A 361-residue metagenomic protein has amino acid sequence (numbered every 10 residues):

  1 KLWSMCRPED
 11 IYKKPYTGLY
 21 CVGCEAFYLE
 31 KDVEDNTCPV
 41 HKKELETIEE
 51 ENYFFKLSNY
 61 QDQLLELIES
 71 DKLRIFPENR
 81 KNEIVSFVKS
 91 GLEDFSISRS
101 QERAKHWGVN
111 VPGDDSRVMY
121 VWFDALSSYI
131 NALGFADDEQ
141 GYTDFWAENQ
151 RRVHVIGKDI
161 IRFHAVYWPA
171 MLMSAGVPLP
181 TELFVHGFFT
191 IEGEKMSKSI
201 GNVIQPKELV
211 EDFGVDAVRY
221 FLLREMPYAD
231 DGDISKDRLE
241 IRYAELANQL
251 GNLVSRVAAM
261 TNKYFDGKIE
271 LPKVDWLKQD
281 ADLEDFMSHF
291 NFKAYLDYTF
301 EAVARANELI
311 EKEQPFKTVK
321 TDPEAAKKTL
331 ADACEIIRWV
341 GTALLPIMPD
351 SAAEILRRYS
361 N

Functional and structural regions predicted by a protein language model:
K1-I11, E25: N-terminal Rossmann-like or analogous alpha/beta NTP/dinucleotide-binding catalytic cores that position adenine
E9-P15, L45-E46: A short alpha-helix-loop-beta-strand transition element characteristic of N-terminal alpha/beta dinucleotide-binding
K14-F27, K81, V185: Short, glycine/charge-rich beta-strand/loop segments that flank catalytic centers and engage negatively charged groups
T17, E34-D35: Short metal-coordination and nucleic-acid-contact micro-motifs, chiefly zinc-binding Cys/His arrays
V22-C24, V40-K43: Short Cys/His-rich metal-coordination motifs, predominantly Zn2+-binding knuckles/fingers
Y28, E44-L45: Cys/His-rich microdomains that often coordinate metals
T37-H41, T47-K263, D297-T299: Structured secondary-structure scaffolds
E225, R238-P272, D280-N361: Helix-rich, typically C-terminal accessory recognition domains appended to large enzymatic cores
